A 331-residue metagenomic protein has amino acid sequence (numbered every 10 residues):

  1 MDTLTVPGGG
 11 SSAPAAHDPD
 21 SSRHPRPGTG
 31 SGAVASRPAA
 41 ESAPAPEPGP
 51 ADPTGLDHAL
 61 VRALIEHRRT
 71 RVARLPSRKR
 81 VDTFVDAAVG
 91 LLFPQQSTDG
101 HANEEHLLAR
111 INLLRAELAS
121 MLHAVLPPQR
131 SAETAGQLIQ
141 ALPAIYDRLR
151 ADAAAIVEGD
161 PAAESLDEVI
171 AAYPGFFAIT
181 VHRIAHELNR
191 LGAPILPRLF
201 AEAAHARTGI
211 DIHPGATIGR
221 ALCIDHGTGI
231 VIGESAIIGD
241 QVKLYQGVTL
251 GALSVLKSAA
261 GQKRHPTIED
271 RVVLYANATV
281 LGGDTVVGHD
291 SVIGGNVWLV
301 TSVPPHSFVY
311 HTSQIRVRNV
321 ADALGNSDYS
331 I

Functional and structural regions predicted by a protein language model:
M1-E202, L324-I331: Terminal amphipathic alpha-helical/low-complexity segments used for targeting or macromolecular assembly
Q95, L250-L256: Short regulatory "switch" loops immediately downstream of catalytic or recognition motifs within protein catalytic
N189-A193, H205-G209, C223: Short helix-capping and hinge/turn segments at secondary-structure transitions, especially at repeat and domain
G192-I195, K263-T267: Short, positively charged
H205, T217, K257: Short acidic loop-to-helix transition motifs that present clustered carboxylates
T208, H213-P214, G219-R220, D225-E234 (+10 more regions): Left-handed beta-helix
K257-K263: Extended hydrophobic/aromatic segments used for targeting, binding, or gating
V280, R318, D322-Y329: C-terminal membrane-proximal segments flanking the terminal transmembrane helix
